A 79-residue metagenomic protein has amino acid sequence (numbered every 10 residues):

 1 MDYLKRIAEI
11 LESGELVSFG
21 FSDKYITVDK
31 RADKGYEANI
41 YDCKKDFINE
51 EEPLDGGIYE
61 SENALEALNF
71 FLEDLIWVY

Functional and structural regions predicted by a protein language model:
M1-D23, E50: Negatively charged, low-complexity tracts enriched in Asp/Glu with abundant Ser/Thr
A8, G35-A38, G57: Small side chains
G14, F71-D74: Conserved short hydrophobic interaction patches
F21-Y25, G35, L54-D55: Short, surface-exposed coil-to-beta transition loops
T27-N49: A short, structured beta-strand/loop element
E50-A64: A short, exposed loop/beta-hairpin motif centered on an aromatic-Gly-Thr core
N63, A67-F71: Stable alpha-helical structural segments in soluble proteins, enriched in small hydrophobic residues
I76-Y79: Short acidic DE-rich linear segments
